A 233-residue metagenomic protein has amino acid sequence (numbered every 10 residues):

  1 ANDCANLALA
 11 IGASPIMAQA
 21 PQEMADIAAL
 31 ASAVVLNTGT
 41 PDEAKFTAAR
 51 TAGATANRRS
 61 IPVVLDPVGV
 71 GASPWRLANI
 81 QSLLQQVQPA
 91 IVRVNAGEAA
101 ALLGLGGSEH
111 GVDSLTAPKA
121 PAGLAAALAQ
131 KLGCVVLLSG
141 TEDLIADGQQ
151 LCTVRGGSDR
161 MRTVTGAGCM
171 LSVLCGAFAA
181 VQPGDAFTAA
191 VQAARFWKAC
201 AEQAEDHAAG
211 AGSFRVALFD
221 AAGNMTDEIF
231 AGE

Functional and structural regions predicted by a protein language model:
L7-S60, L65: Active-site cofactor/substrate anionic-group-binding motifs, chiefly glycine- and Lys/Arg-rich phosphate-binding loops
K45-V94: Glycine/small-residue-rich loop that forms an oxyanion/phosphate-binding "nest" at active or ligand-binding sites
R76-L151: Conserved phosphate/ATP/ADP-binding segment of small-molecule kinases
A101, T165-R195: Short, small-residue alpha-helix embedded
A122, A126, C152-T165: Short pre-catalytic strand/loop immediately N-terminal to key active-site residues, enriched for Gly-Thr
L124-A129, A186-A201, F219: Short, well-structured alpha-helical segments that form the helix of a local strand-helix-strand
K198-E233: Charged C-terminal helix
